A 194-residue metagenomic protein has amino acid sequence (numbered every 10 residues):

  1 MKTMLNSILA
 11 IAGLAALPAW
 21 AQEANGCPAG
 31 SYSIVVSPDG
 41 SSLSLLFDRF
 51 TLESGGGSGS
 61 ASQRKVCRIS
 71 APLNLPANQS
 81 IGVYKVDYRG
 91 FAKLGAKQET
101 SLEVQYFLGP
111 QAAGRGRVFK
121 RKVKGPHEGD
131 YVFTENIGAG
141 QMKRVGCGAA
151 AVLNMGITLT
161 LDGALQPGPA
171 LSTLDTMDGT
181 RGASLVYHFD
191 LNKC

Functional and structural regions predicted by a protein language model:
K2-A10: Sec-dependent signal peptide recognition, specifically the positively charged N-region followed immediately by
A16-P18: N-terminal signal peptide c-region/cleavage motif recognized by signal peptidases
W20-G57: N-terminal leader/pro-regions and domain N-caps
S44, G129-S172: Cysteine-clustered segments with highest specificity for TGF-beta superfamily mature ligands
L46-S54, D87-F91, G156-D162: Generic short beta-strand segments
G55-R64, P72-G82, K93-G95: Short, solvent-exposed beta-strand/turn "edge" segments of beta-rich domains on protein surfaces
Y84-G138: An exposed acidic His-Trp-rich patch
L161-C194: Proprotein-processing/basic-patch segments
